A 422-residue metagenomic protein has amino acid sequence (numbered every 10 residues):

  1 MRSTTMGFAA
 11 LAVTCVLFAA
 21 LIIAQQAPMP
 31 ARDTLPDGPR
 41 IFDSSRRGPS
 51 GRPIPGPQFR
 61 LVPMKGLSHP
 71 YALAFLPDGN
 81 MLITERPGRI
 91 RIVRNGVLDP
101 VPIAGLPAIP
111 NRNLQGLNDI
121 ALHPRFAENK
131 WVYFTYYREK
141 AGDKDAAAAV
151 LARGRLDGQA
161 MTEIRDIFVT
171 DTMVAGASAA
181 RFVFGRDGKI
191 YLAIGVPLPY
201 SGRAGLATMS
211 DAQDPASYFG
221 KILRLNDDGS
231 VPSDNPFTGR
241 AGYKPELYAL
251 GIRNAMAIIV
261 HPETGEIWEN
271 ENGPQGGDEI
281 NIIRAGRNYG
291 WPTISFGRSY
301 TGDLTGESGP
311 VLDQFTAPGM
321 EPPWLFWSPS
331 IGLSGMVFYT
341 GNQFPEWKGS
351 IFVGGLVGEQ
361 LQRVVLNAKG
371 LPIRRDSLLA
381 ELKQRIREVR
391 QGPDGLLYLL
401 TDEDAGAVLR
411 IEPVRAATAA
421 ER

Functional and structural regions predicted by a protein language model:
A9-A20: Bacterial N-terminal signal peptides
A27-I54, Q115-L117, R125-A127, V196-D376 (+3 more regions): Beta-propeller domain segments
V62-G88, G332-G335: Beta-strand-rich domains and repeat architectures in extracellular enzymes and scaffolds, especially beta-propellers
P63-S68, I103-R112, F168-V174, G239 (+3 more regions): Surface loop/turn motifs at the tips and blade-to-blade linkers of beta-strand repeat domains
N80-T84, W131-T135, K189-A193, E266-N270 (+3 more regions): Conserved beta-propeller blade signature
L82-P102: Beta-propeller domains
D145-V183: Asp-box/WD-like beta-propeller blade repeats and closely related beta-sheet repeat scaffolds
